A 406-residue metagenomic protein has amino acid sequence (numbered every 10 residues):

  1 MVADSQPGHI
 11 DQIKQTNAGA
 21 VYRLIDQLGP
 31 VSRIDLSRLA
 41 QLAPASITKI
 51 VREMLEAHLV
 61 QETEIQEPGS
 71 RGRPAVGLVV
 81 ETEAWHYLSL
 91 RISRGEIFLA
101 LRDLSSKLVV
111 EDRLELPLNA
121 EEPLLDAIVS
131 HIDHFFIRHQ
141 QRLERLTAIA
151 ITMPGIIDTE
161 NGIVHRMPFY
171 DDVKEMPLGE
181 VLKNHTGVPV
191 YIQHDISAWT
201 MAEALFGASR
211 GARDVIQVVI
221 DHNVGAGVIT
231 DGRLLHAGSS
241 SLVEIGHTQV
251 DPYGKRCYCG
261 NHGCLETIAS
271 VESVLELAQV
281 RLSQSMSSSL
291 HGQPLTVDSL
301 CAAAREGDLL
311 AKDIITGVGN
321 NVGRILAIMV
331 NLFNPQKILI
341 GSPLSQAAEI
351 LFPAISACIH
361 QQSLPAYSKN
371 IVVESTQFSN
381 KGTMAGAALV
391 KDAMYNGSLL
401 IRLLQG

Functional and structural regions predicted by a protein language model:
M1-R145, Y253, L265-G406: ATP-binding/phosphotransfer module of carbohydrate and carboxylate kinases, centering on a glycine-rich
V60-E64, V190-H194, V228: General beta-strand structural signal in soluble alpha/beta enzymes
G77, Y87-R91, L146-A150, V215-V219 (+1 more regions): Short glycine-aspartate micro-motif
D103, T159, I229: Short, acidic, Ser/Thr-enriched surface-loop or helix-capping motifs
D112-D214, I350-Q361: Glycine-rich phosphate-binding loop and adjoining helix at the ATP-binding site of ATP-dependent phosphoryl-transfer
H194, I220-H222, V271, S342-P343: Short secondary-structure boundary segments
G211-A269: Glycine-rich phosphate-binding loop of actin/hexokinase-like ATP-binding domains
